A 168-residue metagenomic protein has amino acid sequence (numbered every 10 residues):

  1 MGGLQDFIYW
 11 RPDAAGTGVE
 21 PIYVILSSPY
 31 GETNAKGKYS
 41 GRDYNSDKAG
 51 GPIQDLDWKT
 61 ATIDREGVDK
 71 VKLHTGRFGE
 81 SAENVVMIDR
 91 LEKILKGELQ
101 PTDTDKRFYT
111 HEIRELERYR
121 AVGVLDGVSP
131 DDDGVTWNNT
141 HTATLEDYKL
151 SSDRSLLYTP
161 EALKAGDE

Functional and structural regions predicted by a protein language model:
M1-D89, R154-E168: Low-complexity, glycine/serine/proline-rich disordered segments that function as export/translocation leaders
D64, P101-T102, E115: Alpha-helix initiation/capping motif
D69-K72, I88-L95, H141-L145: Generic detector of well-ordered alpha-helical segments enriched in charged/polar residues, highlighting helical
V85, D89, D103-T104, V135-N139: Generic alpha-helical secondary structure signal
E92-F108: Short pre-active-site segment immediately N-terminal to the catalytic Zn-binding motif
R107-E115: Active-site recognition of the HExxH zinc-binding catalytic motif
E115-V124: Short active-site loop/helix that positions an aromatic residue
G123-E168: Active-site or metal-binding loop neighborhoods of secreted/extracellular toxin and effector enzymes
